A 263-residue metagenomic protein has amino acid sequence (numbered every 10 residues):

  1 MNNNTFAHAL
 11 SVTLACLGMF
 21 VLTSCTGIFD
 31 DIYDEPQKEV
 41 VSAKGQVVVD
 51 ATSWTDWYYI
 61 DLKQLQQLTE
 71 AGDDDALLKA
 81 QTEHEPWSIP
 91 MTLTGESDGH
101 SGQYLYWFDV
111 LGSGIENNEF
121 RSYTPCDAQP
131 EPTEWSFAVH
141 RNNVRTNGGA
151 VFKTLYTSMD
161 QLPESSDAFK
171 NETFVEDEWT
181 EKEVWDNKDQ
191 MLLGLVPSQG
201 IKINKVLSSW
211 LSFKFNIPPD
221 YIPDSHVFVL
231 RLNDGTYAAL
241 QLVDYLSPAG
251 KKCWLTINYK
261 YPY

Functional and structural regions predicted by a protein language model:
M1-N3, L240-Q241: Bimodal feature
N2-L14: Bacterial N-terminal signal peptides that target proteins for export
V21-S24: C-terminal motif of bacterial Sec signal peptides marking the signal peptidase cleavage site
T26-Y263: Surface-exposed, beta-sheet-biased, low-hydrophobicity segments with strongly acidic/polar composition
